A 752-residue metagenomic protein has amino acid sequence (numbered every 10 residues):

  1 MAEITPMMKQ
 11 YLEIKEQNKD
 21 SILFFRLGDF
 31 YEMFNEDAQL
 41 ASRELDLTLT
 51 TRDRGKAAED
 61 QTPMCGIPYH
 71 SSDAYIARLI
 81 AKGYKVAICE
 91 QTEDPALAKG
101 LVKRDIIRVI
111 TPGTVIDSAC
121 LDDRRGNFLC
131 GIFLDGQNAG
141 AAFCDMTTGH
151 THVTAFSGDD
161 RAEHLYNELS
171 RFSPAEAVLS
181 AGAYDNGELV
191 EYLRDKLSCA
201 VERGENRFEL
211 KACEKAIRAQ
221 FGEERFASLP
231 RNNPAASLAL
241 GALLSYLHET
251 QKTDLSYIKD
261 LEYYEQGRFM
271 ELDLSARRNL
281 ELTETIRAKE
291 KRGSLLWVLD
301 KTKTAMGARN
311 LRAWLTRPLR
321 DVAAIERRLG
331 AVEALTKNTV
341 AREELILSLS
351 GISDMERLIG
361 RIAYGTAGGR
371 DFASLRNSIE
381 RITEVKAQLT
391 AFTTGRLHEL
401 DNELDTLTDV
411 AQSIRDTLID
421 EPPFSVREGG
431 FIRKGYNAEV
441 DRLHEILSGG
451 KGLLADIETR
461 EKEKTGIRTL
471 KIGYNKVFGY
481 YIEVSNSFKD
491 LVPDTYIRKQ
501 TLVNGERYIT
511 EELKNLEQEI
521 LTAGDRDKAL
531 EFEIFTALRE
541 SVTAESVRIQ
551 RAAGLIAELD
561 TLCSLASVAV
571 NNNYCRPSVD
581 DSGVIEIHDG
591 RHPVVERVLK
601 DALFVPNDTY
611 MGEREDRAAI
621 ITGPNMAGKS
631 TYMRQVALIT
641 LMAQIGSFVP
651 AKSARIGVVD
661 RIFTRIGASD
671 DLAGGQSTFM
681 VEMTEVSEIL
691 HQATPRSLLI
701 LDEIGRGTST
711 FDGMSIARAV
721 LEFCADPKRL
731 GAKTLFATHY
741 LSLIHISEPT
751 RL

Functional and structural regions predicted by a protein language model:
M1-A334, E343, S350, D354-A363 (+1 more regions): Charged catalytic and DNA/RNA-contacting regions of genome-maintenance and nucleic-acid-processing enzymes
E13-E16, A77-R78, A119-R124, C130-G136 (+21 more regions): Replace "in large, NTP-powered and nucleic-acid-processing enzymes" with "in large, NTP-powered factors and other
N35-A38, N233, S237, K303-T304 (+4 more regions): ATPase nucleotide-binding head domains, primarily ABC-like/P-loop NTPase cores
C89, T114-L121, D254, F392-R396 (+5 more regions): Active-site phosphate-binding and catalytic loops of NTP-dependent enzymes
C89-L97, A557-C563, A737: Amphipathic alpha-helical
L210-K215, E271, I286, N377-D456 (+2 more regions): Amphipathic heptad-repeat alpha-helical coiled-coil/stalk segments that mediate oligomerization, filament/stalk
I346-L349, M355, A373-R376, I549-E558 (+1 more regions): Hydrophobic alpha-helical segments characteristic of transmembrane helices
L502, E506-E540: Extended, charged coiled-coil "arm/hinge" scaffolds of SMC/Rad50-like chromosome-maintenance ATPases and other large
